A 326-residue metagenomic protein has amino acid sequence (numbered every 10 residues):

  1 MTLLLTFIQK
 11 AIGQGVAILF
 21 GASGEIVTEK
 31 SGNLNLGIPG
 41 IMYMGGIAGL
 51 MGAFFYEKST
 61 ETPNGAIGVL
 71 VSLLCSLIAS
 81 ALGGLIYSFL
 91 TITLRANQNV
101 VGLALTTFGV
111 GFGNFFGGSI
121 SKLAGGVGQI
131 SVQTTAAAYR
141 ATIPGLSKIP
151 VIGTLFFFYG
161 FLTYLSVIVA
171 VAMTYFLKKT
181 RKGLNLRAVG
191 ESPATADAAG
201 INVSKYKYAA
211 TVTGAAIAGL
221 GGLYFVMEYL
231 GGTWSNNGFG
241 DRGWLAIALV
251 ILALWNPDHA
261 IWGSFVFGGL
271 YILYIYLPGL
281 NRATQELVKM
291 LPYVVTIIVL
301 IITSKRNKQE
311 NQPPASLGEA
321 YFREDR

Functional and structural regions predicted by a protein language model:
M1-A22, L34, A48, E57-V71: Membrane-interfacial amphipathic/re-entrant helices at transmembrane-helix boundaries
G21, G46-L50, V110-N114, T163-Y175 (+4 more regions): Hydrophobic core segments of alpha-helical transmembrane domains in multi-pass membrane transport and ion-translocation
S23, V27-K30, M51, F55 (+7 more regions): Membrane-interface helix caps of multi-pass small-molecule transporters
T62-F112, Y271: Alpha-helical transmembrane segments within multi-pass membrane transporters and channels
G109-K178, N281-V288, P314-R326: Transmembrane helix-bundle core of multi-pass membrane transporters and related energy-transducing complexes
L155-T233, W262: Helix-loop-helix "hairpin" substructures at the membrane interface of multi-pass membrane proteins
E191-A198, V203-K205, L277-R326: Cytosolic-side transmembrane-helix boundaries in multi-pass membrane proteins
A218, E228-Y293: Transmembrane alpha-helical segments in multi-pass inner-membrane proteins
